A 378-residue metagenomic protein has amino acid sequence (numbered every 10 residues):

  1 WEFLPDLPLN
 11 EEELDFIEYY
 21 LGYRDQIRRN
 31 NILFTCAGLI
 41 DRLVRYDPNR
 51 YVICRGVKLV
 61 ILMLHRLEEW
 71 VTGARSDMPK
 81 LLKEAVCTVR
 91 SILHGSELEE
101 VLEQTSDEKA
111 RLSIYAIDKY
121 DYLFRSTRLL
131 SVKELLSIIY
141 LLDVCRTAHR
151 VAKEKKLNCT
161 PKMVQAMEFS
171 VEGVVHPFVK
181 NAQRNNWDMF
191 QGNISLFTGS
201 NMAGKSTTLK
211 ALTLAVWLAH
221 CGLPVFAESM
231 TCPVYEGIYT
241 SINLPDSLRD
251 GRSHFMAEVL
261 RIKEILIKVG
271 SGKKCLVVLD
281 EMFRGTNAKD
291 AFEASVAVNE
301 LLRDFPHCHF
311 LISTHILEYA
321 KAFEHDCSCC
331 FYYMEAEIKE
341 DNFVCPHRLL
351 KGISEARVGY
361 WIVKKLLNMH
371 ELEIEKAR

Functional and structural regions predicted by a protein language model:
W1-A203, T207-G237, L260-R261: Alpha-helical coupling/stalk and coiled-coil linker elements that connect catalytic or binding modules and transmit
K155-R378: ATPase nucleotide-binding head domains, primarily ABC-like/P-loop NTPase cores
